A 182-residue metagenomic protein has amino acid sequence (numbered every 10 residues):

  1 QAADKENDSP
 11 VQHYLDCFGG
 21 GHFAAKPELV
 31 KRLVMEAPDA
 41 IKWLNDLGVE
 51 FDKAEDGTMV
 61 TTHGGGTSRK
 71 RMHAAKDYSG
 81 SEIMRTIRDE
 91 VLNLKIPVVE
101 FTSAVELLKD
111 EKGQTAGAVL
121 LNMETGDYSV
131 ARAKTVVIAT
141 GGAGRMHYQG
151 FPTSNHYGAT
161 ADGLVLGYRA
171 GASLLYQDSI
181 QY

Functional and structural regions predicted by a protein language model:
Q1-A116, L120-D127, A139, A143-M146 (+2 more regions): Conserved N-terminal/central alpha/beta ligand/cofactor-binding core
V11, D162-L164, Y168-D178: Mobile "lid/hinge" segments at catalytic clefts and subdomain interfaces of large enzymes
Y128-R132: Well-ordered beta-strand positions in beta-sheet-rich domains
M146-Y168: A conserved FAD-binding loop/helix module that cradles the flavin
